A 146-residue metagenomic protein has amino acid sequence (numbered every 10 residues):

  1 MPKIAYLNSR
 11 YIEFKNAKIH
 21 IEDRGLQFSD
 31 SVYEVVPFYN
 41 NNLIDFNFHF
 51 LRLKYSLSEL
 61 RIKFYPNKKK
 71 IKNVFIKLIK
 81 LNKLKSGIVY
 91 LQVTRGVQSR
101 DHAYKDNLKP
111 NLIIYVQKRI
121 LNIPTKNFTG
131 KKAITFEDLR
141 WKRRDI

Functional and structural regions predicted by a protein language model:
M1-I146: Conserved alpha/beta cores of soluble small-molecule-handling proteins
